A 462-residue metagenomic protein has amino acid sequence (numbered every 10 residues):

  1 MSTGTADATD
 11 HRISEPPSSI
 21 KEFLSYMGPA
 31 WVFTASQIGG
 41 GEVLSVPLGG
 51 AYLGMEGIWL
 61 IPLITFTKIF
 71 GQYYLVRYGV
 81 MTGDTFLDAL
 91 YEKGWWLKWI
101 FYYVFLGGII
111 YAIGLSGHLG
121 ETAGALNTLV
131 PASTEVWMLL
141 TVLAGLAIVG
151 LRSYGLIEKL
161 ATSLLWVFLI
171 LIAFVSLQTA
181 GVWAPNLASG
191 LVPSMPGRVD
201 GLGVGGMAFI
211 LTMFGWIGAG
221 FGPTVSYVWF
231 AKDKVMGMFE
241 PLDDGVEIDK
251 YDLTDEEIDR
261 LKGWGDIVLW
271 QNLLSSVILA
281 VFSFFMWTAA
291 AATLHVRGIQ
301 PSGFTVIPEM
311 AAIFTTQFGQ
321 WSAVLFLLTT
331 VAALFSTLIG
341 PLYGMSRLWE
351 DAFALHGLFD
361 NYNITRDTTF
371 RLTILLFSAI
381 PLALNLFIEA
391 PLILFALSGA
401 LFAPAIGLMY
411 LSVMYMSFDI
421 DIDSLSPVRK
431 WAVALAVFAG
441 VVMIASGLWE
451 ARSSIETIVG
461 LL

Functional and structural regions predicted by a protein language model:
M1-E42, M236-D244, D249-K250, E256-L269 (+1 more regions): Membrane-interface "cap" regions at the ends of multi-pass membrane proteins
T5-R12, V46-L48, Y73-W96, G124-L126 (+4 more regions): Flexible loop linkers connecting adjacent transmembrane helices in multi-pass alpha-helical membrane transporters
P17-I20, G54, V80-I109, T128-T134 (+1 more regions): Transmembrane-helix boundary/entry motifs in multi-pass membrane transporters
K21, L48-Y73, D88-E92, W96-I100 (+1 more regions): Extracellular loop-to-transmembrane helix junctions
W99-V130, L334-F353, I444: Hydrophobic transmembrane alpha-helices that form the core helical bundles of multi-pass secondary transporters
T134-L140, W321, F353-L386, A436: Loop-to-transmembrane helix boundary motifs in multi-pass membrane proteins
S163, R347, N361-L372, A396-E450: C-terminal membrane-solvent junction of multi-pass transporters and transport-like membrane proteins
W166-L202, I210-M213, I217-W229, Y410-I422 (+1 more regions): Hydrophobic alpha-helical segments and their helix-loop junctions in multi-pass secondary transporters
